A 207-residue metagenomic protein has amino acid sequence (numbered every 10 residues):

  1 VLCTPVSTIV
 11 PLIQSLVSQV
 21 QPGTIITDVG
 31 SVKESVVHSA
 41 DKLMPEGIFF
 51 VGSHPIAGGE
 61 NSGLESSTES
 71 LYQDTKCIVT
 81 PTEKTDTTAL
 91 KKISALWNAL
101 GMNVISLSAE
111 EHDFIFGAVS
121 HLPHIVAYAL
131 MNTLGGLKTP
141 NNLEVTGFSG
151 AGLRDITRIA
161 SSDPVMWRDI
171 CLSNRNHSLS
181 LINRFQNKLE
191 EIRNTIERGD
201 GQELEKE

Functional and structural regions predicted by a protein language model:
C3-P5, G30, P81: Glycine-rich, N-terminal phosphate-binding loop of Rossmann-like dinucleotide-binding domains
C3-S15: Beta-loop-alpha module in the N-terminal Rossmann-like domain of NAD(P)-dependent dehydrogenases, especially those
S7-T8, K33, A57, T85: Glycine-rich nucleotide phosphate-binding loop and flanking beta-alpha elements of Rossmann-like dinucleotide-binding
Q14-E65: Rossmann-like NAD(P)(H) cofactor-binding subdomain of soluble oxidoreductases
S66-L71, M166-D169: Short, flexible, solvent-exposed loop/turn segments with mixed acidic/basic and small polar residues
E69-R158: Internal alpha-helical scaffold of NAD(P)-dependent oxidoreductase catalytic cores
N142-E207: Interdomain hinge/lid region at the active-site interface of Rossmann-like NAD(P)-dependent oxidoreductases
